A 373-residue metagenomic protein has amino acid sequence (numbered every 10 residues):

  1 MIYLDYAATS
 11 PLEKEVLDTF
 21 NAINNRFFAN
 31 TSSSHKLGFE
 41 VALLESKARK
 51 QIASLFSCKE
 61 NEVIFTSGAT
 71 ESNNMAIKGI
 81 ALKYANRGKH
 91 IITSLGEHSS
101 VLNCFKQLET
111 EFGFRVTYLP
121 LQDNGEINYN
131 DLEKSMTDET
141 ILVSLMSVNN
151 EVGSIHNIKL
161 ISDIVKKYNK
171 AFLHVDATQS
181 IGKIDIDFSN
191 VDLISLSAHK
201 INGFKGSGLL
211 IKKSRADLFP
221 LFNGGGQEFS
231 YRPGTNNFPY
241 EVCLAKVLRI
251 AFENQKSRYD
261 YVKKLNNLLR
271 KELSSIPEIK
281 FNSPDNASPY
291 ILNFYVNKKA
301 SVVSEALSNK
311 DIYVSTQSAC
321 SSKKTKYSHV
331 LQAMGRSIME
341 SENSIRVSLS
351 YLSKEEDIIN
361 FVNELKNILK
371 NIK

Functional and structural regions predicted by a protein language model:
M1-K373: Pyridoxal 5′-phosphate
